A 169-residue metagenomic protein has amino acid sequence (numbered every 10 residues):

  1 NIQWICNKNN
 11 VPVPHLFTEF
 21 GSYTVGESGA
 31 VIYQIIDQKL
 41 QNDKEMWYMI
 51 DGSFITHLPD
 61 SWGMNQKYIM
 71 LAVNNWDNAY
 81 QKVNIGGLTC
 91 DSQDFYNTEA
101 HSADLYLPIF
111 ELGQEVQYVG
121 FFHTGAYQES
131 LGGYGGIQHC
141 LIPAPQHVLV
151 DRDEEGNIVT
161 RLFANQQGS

Functional and structural regions predicted by a protein language model:
Q3-S169: Charged (often Lys/Glu-rich) extended helix/loop segments that serve as interaction or gating elements
